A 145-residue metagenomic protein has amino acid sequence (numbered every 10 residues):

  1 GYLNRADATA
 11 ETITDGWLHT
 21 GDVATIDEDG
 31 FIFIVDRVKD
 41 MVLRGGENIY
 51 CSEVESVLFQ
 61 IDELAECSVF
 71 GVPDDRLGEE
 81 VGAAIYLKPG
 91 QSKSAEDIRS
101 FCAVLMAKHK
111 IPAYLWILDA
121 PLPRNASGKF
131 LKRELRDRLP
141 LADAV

Functional and structural regions predicted by a protein language model:
G1, A8-E11, D15-G16, V23-K110 (+2 more regions): AMP-binding/adenylate-forming catalytic core of the ANL superfamily
L115-L118: General small-molecule cofactor/ligand-binding pocket signal
R124: Short acidic/His-enriched helical or mixed secondary-structure segments at domain edges of catalytic enzymes and some
L131: Conserved phosphate-binding loops in nucleotide/dinucleotide-binding enzymes
D137-V145: Acidic/polar alpha-helix N-cap and adjacent early helical turns within long charge-rich amphipathic helices/linkers
